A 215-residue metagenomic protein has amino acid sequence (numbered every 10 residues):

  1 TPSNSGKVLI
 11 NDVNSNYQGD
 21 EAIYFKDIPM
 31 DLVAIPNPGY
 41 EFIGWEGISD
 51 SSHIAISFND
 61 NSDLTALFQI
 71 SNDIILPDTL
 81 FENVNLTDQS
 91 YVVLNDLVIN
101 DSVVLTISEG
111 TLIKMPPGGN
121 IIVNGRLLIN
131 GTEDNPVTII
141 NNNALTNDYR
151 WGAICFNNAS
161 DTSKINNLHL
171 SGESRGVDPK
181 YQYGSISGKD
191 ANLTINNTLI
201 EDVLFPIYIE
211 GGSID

Functional and structural regions predicted by a protein language model:
T1, Y24, I54-S71: Conserved "repeat-terminator" motif of extracellular CCP/Sushi domains
T1-Q18, I48, D78-F81: Short, solvent-exposed loop/edge segments of extracellular or virion-exposed proteins
V13-Y24, I28, S49-I56: Short, solvent-exposed S/T- and G/P-enriched segments that are highly enriched in secreted/extracellular and lumenal
Q18-A22, L32-A34, L94-N95: Short, recurring structural edge motifs at helix starts
K26, N37-P38, F58-D60, D101: Surface-exposed loops/turns
P29-H53: Surface-exposed interfaces of beta-sheet-rich extracellular modules
M30-A34, S62-F68, I107: Append "Rare intracellular matches occur via the same short Y/T/C beta-strand/loop motifs
I70-D215: Beta-strand/loop edge motif enriched in small/polar residues
